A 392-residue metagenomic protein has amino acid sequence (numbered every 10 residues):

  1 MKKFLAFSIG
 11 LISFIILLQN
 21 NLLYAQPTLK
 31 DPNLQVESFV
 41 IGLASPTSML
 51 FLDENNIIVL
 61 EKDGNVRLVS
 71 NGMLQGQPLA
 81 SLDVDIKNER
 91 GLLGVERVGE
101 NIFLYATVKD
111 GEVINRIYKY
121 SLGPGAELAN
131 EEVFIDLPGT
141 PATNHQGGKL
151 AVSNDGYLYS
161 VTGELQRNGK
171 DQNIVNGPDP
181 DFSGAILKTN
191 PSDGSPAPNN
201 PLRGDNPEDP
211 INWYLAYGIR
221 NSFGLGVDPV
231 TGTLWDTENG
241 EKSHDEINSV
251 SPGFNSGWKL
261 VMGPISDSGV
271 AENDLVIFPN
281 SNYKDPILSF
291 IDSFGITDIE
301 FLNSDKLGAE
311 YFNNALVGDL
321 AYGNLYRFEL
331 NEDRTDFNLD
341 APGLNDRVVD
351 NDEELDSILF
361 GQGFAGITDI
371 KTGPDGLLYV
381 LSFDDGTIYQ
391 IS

Functional and structural regions predicted by a protein language model:
M1-I9: Bacterial N-terminal signal peptides that target proteins for export
F14-L22: C-terminal segment of classical bacterial N-terminal signal peptides
Q26-G169, G224-V227, G232-G240, D292-F337 (+1 more regions): Acidic, Gly/Ser/Thr-rich repeat motifs that build Ca2+-stabilized beta-propeller blades
L29, R90-L92, E164-S357, T387: Beta-propeller domain segments
N33-L43, G76-G91, N130-Q146, F182 (+2 more regions): Gly/Pro-rich loop segments of beta-rich domains
Y118, I135, N248, K259 (+1 more regions): Residues in well-ordered beta-strands of folded domains
